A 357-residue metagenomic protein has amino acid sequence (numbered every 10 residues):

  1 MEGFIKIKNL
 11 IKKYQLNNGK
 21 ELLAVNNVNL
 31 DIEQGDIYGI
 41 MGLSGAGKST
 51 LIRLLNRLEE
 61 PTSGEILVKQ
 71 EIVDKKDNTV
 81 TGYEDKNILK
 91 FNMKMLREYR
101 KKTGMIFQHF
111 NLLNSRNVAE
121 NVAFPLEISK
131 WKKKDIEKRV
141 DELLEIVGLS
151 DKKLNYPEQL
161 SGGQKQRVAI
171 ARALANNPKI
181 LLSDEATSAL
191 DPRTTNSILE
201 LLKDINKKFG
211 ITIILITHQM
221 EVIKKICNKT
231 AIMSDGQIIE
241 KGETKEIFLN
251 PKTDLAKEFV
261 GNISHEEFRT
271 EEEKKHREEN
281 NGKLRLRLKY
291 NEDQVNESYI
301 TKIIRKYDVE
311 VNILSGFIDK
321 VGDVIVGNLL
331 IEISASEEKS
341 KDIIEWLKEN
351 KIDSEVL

Functional and structural regions predicted by a protein language model:
M41-L43: The feature captures the beta-strand-to-loop junction immediately N-terminal to the Walker
N56: Helix-to-loop junction immediately C-terminal to a conserved catalytic motif
D74-G104, I128, K133, N250-P251: ABC ATPase NBD coupling module
K86-N87, A123, E127, K134-D151: Conserved ABC ATPase "signature" region
R116-A123: Short coil-to-helix segment of the ABC ATPase nucleotide-binding domain corresponding to the Q-loop/switch region
N155-E158, A175-N176: Conserved signature/switch motifs of ABC ATPase nucleotide-binding domains
